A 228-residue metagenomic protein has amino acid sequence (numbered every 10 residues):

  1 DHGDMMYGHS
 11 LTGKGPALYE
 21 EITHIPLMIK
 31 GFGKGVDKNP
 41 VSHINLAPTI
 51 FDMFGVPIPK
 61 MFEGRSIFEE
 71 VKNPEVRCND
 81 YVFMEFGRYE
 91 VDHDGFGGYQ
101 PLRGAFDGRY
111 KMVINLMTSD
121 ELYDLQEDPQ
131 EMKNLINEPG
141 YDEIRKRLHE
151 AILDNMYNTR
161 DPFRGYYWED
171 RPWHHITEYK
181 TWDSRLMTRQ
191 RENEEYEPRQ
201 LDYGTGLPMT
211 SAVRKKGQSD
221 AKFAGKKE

Functional and structural regions predicted by a protein language model:
H2-K34, S42, E63: Histidine-centered active-site microenvironments of extracellular/periplasmic hydrolases and transferases
D4-G8, A47, D52-E121, L125 (+4 more regions): C-terminal cap/loop subdomain of S1 sulfatases and analogous C-terminal strand-loop tails that border
K14, F32-V41, M53-I58, D92 (+2 more regions): Active-site rim elements
S42-L46, I144: An acidic site on a long C-lobe helix of protein kinase domains
D128: Intrinsically disordered, low-complexity polar regions and short flexible loop motifs
N137-E228: Long, internal low-complexity/basic segments
